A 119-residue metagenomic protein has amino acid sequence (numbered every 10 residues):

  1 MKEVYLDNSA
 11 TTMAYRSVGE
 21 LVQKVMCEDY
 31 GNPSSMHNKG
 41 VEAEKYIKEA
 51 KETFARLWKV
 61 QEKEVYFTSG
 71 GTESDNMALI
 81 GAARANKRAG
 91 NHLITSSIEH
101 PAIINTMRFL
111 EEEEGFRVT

Functional and structural regions predicted by a protein language model:
M1-T119: Pyridoxal 5′-phosphate
